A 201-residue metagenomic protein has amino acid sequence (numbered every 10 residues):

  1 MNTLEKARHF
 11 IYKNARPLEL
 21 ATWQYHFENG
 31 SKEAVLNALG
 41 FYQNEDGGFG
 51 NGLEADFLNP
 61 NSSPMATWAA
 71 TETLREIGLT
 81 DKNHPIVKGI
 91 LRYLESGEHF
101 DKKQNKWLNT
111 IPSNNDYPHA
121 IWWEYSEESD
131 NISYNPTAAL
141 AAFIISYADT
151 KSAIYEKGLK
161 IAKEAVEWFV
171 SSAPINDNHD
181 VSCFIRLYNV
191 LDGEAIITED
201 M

Functional and structural regions predicted by a protein language model:
M1-A15, Q24, L53-T67, W122-N135 (+1 more regions): Solvent-exposed loop and edge beta-strand segments that line ligand/cofactor-binding and catalytic clefts
M1-E5, E19-A34, I77-K88, Y147-L159 (+1 more regions): Structural helix-adjacent loops and short alpha-helical linkers that scaffold large soluble proteins
K6-A15, A34-G48, P85-K106, K151-P174 (+1 more regions): Long, well-ordered core segments of solenoidal/helical folds
Y12-K32, Q43, G47, P60-P64 (+2 more regions): Terpene synthase/cyclase
G30-V35, L39, G52-D56: Generic N-terminal targeting/processing segments that precede catalytic cores or assembly contacts
G50-W68, T73-Y147: Extended ligand-binding groove/face enriched in aromatic
T137-M201: Hydrophobic, aromatic-enriched interface-forming segments
